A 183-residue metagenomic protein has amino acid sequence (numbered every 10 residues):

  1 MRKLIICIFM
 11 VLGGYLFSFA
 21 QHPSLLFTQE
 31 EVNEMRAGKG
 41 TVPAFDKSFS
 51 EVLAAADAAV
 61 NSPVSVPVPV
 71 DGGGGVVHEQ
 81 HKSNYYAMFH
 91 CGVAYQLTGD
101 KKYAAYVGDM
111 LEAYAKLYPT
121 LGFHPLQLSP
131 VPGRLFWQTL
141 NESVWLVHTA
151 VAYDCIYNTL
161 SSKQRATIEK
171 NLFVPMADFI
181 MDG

Functional and structural regions predicted by a protein language model:
M1-Q21: Bacterial Sec-dependent N-terminal signal peptides
F19-G183: Extracellular glycan-targeting catalytic surfaces
